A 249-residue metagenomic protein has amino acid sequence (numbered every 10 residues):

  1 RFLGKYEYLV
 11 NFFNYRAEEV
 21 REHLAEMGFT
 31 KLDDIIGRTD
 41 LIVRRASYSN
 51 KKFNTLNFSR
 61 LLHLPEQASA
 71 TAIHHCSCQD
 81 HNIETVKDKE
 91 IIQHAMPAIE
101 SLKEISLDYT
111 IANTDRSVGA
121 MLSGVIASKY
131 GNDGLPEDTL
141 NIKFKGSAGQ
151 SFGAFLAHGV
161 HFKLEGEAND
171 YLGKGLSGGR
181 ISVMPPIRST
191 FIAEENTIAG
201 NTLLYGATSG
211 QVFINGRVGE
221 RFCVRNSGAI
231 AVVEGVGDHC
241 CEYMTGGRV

Functional and structural regions predicted by a protein language model:
R1-T30, I36-T39, R60-R248: Long, distal/terminal scaffolding or interaction modules with repetitive or compositionally biased sequence
K31, K52, N57-F58: Short, solvent-exposed coil/turn linker segments
R38-N54: Short glycine/threonine-rich loop-to-helix capping motif typified by GTGT followed within a few residues by an Asp-Pro
